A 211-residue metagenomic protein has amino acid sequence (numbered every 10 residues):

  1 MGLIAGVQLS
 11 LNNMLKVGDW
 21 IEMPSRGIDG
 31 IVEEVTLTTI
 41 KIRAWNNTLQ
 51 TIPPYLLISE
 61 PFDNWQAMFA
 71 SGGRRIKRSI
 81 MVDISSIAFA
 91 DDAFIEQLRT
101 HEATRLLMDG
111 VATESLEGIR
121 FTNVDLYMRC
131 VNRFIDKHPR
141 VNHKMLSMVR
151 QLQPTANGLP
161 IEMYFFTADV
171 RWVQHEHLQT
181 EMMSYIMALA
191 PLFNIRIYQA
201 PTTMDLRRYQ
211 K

Functional and structural regions predicted by a protein language model:
M1-G6: Short, structured beta-strand/loop micro-motifs enriched in basic residues and often containing a Trp
L11-S115, D125: Soluble accessory domains appended to multi-pass membrane transport proteins
T100-K211: Long, non-transmembrane cytosolic or organellar matrix-exposed soluble domains/tails of integral membrane proteins
